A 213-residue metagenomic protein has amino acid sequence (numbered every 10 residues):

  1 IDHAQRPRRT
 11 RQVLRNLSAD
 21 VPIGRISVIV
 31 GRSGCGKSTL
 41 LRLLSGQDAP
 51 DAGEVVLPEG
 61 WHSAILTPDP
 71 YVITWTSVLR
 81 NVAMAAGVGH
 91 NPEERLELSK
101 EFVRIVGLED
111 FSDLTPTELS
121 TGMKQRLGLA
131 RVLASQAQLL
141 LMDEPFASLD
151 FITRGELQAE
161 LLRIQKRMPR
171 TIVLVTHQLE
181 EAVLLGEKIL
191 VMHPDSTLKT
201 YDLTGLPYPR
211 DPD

Functional and structural regions predicted by a protein language model:
S45: Helix-to-loop junction immediately C-terminal to a conserved catalytic motif
E93-F111, R163: Conserved ABC ATPase "signature" region
T115-L119, M123: Conserved ABC ATPase signature
L129: Hydrophobic anchor residue at the start of the ABC signature
L140-E144: Catalytic Walker B motif of ABC-type/P-loop ATPase nucleotide-binding domains
R154-M168: Helical segment within the ABC ATPase nucleotide-binding domain
P194-D213: Conserved beta-strand-loop-alpha-helix hinge in the C-terminal portion of ABC ATPase nucleotide-binding domains
